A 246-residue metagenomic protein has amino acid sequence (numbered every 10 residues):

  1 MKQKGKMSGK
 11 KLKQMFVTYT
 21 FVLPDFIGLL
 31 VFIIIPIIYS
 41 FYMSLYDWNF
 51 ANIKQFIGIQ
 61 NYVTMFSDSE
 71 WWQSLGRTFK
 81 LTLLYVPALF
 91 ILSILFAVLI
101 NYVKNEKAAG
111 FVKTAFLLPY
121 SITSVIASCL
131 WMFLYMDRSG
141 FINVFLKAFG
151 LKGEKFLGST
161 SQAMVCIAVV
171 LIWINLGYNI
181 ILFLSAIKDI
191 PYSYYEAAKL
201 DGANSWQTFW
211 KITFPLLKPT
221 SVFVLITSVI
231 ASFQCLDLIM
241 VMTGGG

Functional and structural regions predicted by a protein language model:
M1-K13: Short, Lys/Arg-rich, polar N-terminal cytosolic tail immediately upstream of the first transmembrane signal-anchor
K10-G246: A structural signal for multi-pass alpha-helical bundles of membrane permease subunits that mediate small-molecule
